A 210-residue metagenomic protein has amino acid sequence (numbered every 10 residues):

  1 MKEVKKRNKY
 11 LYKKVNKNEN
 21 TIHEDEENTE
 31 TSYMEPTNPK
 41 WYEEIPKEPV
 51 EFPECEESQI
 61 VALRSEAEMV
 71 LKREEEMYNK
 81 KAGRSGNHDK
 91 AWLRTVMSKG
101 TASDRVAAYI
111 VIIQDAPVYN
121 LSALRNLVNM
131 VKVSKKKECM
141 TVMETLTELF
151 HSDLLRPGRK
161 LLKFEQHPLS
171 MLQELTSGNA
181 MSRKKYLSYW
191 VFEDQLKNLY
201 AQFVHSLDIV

Functional and structural regions predicted by a protein language model:
M1-V210: Charge-rich, low-complexity intrinsically disordered regions
